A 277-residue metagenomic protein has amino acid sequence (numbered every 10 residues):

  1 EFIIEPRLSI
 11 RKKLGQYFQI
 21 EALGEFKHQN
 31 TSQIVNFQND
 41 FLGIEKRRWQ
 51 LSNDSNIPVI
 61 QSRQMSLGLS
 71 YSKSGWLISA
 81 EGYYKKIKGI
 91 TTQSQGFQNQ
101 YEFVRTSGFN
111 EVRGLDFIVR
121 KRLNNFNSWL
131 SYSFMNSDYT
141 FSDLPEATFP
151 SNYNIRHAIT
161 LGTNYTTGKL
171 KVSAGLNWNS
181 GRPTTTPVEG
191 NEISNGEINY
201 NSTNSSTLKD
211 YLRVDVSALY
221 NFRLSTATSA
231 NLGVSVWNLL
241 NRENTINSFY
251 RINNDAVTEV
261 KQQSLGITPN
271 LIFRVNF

Functional and structural regions predicted by a protein language model:
F2-P6, G24-H28, Q61-M65, K73 (+6 more regions): Transmembrane beta-barrel architecture of outer-membrane proteins
L8-K12, I57, L67-Y71, L115-K121 (+6 more regions): Residues on the lipid-exposed face of transmembrane beta-strands in outer-membrane beta-barrel proteins
Q16-M65, G82-E102, G175-G196, R242-N247: Surface-exposed extracellular loop regions of Gram-negative outer-membrane beta-barrel proteins, predominantly
Y17, G75, N125, K169 (+1 more regions): Short loop/turn motifs that connect adjacent beta-strands in outer-membrane beta-barrel proteins
A22-F26, L69-Y71, A80-Y84, L130-F134 (+2 more regions): Transmembrane beta-barrel strands of outer-membrane/channel proteins
D54, P58, Q64, L77-S131 (+2 more regions): Outer membrane beta-barrel strand-and-loop segments of large Gram-negative receptors, especially TonB-dependent
Y84-K86, R105-V188: Gram-negative outer-membrane beta-barrel transporters
K88, W178-S194, L212-R213, A218-F277: C-terminal beta-signal and adjacent terminal beta-strands/loops of Gram-negative outer-membrane beta-barrel proteins
